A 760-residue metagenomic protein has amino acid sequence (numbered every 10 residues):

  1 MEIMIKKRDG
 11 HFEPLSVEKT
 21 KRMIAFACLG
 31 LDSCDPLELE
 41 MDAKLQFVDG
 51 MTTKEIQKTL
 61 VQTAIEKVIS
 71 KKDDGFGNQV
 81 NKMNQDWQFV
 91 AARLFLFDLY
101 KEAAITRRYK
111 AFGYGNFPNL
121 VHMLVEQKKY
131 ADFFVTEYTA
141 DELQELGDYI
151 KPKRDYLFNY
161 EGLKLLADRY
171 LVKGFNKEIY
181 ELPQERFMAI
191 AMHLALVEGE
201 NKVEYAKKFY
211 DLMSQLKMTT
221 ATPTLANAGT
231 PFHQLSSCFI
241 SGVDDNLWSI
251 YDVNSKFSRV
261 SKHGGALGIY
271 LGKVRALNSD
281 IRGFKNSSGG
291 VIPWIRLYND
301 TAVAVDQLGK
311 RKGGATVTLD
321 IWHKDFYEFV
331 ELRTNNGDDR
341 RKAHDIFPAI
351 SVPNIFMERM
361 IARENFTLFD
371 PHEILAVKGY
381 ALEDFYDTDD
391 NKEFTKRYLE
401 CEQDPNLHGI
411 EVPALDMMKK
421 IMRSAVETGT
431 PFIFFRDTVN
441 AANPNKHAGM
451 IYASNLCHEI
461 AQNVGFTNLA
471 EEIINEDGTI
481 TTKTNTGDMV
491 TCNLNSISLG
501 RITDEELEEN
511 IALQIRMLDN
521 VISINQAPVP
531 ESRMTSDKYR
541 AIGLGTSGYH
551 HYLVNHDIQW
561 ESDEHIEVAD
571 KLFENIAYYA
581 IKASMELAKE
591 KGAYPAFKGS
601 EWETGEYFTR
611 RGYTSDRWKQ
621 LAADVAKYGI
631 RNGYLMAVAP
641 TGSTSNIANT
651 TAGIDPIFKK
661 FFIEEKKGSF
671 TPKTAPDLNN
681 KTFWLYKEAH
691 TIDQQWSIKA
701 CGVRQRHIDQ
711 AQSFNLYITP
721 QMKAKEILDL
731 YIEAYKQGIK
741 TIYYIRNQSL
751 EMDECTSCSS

Functional and structural regions predicted by a protein language model:
H11, C34-M188, E204-Y210: Core nucleic-acid recognition elements
M51, I56, E66, L157-K173 (+4 more regions): Core structural elements
G75-L124, K164, V439-A470, I542 (+5 more regions): Terminal amphipathic helices with adjacent charged low-complexity linkers/tails
D98-E137, E145-K153, S236-T486, V490-S496 (+4 more regions): Active-site cavity-forming subdomains of large catalytic enzyme subunits
D132-F134, T139-K151, D155-L165, L456-N463 (+5 more regions): Catalytic alpha/beta core of large soluble enzyme barrels
Y149-R169, V197-T230, S258, T691-G702: Conserved oxyanion/phosphate-binding beta-strand-loop segments in alpha/beta enzyme cores
E178-W248, F394-S424, T428-I433, F573-A623: Gly/Pro-rich turn-and-neighbor structural signature
L212, N254, N510-R533, A541 (+2 more regions): Internal maturation/activation junctions in enzymes
